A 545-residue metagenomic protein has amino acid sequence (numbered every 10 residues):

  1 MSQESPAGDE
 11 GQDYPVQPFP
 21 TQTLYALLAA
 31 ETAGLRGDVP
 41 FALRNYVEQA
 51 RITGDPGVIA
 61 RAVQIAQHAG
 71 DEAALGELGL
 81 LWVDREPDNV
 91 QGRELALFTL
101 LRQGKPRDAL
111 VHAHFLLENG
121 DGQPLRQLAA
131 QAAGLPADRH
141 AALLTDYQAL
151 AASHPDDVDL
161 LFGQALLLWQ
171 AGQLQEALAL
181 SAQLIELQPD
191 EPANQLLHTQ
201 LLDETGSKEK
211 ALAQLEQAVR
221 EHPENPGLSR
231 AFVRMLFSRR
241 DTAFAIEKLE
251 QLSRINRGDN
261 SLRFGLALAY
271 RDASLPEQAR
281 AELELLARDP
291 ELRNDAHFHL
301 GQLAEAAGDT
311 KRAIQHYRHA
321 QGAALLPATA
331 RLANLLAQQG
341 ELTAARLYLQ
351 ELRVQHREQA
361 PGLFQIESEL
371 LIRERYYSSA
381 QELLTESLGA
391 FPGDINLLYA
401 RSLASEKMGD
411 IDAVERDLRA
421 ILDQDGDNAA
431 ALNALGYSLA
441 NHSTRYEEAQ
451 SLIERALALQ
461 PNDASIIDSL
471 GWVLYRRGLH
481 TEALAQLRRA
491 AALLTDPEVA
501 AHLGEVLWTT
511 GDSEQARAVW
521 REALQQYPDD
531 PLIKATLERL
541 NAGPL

Functional and structural regions predicted by a protein language model:
M1-D13: Eukaryotic N-terminal, low-complexity and coiled-coil-prone scaffolding/targeting segments of large membrane-traffic
Y14-L35, R44-L545: Alpha-solenoid helical repeat scaffolds
